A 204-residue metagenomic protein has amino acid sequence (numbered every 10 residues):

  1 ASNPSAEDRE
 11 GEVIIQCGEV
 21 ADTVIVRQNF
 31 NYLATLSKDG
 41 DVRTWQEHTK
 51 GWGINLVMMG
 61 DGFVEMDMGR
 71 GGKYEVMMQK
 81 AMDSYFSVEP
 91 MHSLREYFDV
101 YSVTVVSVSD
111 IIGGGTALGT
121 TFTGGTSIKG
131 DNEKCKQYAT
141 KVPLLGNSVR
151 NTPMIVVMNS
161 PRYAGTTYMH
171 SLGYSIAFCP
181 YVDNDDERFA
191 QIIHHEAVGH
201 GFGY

Functional and structural regions predicted by a protein language model:
A1-F30: Feature for long, exposed domains in two main contexts
R9, M78, H194-H195: Generic detector of short, well-ordered, non-transmembrane alpha-helical segments enriched in hydrophobic residues
R9, R27, K38, R43 (+1 more regions): Surface-exposed charge patches in extracellular/virion surface proteins
E12, M77-S84: Long, highly charged amphipathic alpha-helices
L36-M66, D83-Y204: Active-site-proximal segment of zinc-dependent metalloprotease catalytic domains
M66-M78: Glycine- and acidic-residue-enriched helix-capping/strand-helix junction motifs
